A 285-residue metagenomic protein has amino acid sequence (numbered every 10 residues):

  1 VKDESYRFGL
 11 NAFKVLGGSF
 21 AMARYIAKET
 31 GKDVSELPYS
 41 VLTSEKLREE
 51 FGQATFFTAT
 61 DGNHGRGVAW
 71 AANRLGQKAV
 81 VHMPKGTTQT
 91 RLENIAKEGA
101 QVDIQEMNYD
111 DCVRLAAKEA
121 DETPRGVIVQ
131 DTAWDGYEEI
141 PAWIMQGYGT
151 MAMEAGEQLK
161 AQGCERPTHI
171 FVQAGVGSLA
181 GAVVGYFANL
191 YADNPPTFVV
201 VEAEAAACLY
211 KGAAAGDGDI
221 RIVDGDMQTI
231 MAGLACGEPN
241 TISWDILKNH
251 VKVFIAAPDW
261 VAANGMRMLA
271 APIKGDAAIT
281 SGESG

Functional and structural regions predicted by a protein language model:
V1-G285: PLP-dependent amino-acid enzyme catalytic core
